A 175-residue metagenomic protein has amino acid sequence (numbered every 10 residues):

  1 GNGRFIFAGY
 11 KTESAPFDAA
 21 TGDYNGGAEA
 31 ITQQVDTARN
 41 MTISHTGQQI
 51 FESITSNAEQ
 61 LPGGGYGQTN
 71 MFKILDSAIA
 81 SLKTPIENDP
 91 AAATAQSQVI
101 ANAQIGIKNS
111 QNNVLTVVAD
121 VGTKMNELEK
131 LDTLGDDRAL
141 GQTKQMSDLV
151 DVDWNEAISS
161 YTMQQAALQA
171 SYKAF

Functional and structural regions predicted by a protein language model:
G1-G63: Amphipathic alpha-helical coiled-coil/heptad-repeat segments
G1-T12, A80-F175: Amphipathic alpha-helical polymerization modules
